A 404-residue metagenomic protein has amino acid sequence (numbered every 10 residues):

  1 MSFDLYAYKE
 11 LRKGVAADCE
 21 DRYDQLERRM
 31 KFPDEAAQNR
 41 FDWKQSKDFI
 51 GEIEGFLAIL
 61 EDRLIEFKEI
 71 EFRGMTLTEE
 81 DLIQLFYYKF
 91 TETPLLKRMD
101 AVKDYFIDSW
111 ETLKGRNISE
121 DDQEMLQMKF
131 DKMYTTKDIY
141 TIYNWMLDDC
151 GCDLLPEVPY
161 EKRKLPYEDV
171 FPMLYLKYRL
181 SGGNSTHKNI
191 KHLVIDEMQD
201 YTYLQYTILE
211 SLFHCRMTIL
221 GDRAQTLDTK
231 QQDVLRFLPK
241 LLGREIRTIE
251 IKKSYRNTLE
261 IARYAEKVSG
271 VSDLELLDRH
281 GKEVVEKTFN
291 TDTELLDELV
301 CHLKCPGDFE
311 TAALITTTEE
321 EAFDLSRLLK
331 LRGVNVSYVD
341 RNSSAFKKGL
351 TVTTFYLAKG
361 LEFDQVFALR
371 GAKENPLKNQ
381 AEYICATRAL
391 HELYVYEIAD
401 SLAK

Functional and structural regions predicted by a protein language model:
F3-A16: Short, extreme N-terminal segment that most often corresponds to the first beta-strand
K13, F32, I59, E66 (+6 more regions): A structural signal for alpha-helix termini and helix-coil/disorder junctions
V15-E20, D24, K47, A58 (+4 more regions): Residues that mark the start of a beta-strand
D24, R29, D34, N39-L60 (+5 more regions): A structural micro-motif
E35, R40-H192, Q205-Y206: Conserved helicase NTPase catalytic core signature
G151-C152, R179-H192, Q199-K404: Conserved helicase motor core of SF1/SF2 NTP-dependent helicases
